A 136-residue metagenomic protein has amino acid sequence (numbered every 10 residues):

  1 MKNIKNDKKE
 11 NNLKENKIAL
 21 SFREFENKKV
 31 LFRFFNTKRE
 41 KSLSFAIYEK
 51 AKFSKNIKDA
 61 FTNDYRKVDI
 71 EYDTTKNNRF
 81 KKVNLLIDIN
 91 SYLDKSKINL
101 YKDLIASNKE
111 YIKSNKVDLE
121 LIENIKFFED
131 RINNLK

Functional and structural regions predicted by a protein language model:
K2-N36: Long, low-complexity, charged/polar intrinsically disordered regions in eukaryotic proteins
F25-N63: Short amphipathic alpha-helical interface segments
V30, V83-Y92: Short, cationic-aromatic polyanion-contact patches
T62-K76: Short amphipathic alpha-helical interaction segments
T74-L86: A short, conserved structural fragment
L93-S107: Short amphipathic alpha-helical heptad-repeat segments
E110-I122: Charged, low-complexity interaction regions
E120-K136: Short, charge-rich amphipathic interface segments used for partner binding and complex assembly
